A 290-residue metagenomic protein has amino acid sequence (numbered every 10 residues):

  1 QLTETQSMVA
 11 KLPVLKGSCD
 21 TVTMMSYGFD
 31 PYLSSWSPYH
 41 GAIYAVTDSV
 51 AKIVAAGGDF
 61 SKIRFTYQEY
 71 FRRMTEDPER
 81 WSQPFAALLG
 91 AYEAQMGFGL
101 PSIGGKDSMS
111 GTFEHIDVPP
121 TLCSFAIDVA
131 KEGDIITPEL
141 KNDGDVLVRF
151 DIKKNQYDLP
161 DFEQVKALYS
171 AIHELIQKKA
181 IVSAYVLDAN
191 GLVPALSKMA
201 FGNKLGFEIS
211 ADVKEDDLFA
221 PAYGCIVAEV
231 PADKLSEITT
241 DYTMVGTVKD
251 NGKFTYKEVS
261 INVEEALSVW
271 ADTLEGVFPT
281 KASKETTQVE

Functional and structural regions predicted by a protein language model:
Q1-D161: Glycine-rich phosphate/pyrophosphate-binding loop regions near the starts of catalytic domains
G41, A45-D48, A167-A171, A195: Well-ordered alpha-helical segments embedded in enzymatic catalytic cores
P84-G90, A94, F98, I103 (+3 more regions): Glycine-/charge-enriched secondary-structure boundary and capping motifs
Y157-H173: Short, compositionally biased
